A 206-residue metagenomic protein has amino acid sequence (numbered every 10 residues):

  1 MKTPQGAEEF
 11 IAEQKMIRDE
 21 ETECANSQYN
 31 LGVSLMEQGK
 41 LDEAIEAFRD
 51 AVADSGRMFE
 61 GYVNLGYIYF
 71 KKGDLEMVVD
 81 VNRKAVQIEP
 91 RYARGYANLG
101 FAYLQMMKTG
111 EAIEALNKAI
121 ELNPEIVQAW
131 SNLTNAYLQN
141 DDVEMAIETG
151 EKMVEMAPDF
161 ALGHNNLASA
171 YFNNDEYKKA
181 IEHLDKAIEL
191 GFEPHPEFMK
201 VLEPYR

Functional and structural regions predicted by a protein language model:
K2-M16, Q38-D50, K71-K84, Q105-K118 (+2 more regions): Structural signature of tandem alpha-helical TPR/SEL1-like repeats, specifically the intra-repeat loop/turn
A25-N26, F59-E60, A93-R94, V127-Q128 (+3 more regions): Helix-start (N-cap) detector for alpha-helical repeat units in TPR-like alpha-solenoids, especially tetratricopeptide
N30, N64, N98, N132 (+2 more regions): Canonical tetratricopeptide repeat
R57-L122, Q128: A generic tandem-repeat structural signature
S169-N173, E193-R206: TPR/TPR-like alpha-solenoid helical repeat scaffolds
